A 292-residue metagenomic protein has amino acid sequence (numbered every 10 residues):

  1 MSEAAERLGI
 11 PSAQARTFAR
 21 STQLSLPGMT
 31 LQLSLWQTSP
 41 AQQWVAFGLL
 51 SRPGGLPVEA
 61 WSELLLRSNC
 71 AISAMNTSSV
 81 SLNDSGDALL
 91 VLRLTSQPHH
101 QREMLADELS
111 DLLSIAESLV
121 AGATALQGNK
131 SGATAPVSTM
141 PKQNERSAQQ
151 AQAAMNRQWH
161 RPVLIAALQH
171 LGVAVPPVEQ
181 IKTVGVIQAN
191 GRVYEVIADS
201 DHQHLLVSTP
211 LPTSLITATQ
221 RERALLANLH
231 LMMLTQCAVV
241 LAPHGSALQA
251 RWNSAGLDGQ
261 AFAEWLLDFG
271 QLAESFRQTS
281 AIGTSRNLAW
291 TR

Functional and structural regions predicted by a protein language model:
M1-P57, E274, G283-R292: Hydrophobic, helix-prone linear segments
M1-Q32, C70-A88, H99-R102, E117-Y194 (+1 more regions): Charge-rich, low-complexity N-terminal segments
T22, Q42-Q43, A88, T183-G185 (+2 more regions): Hydrophobic residues embedded in beta-strands of well-ordered beta-sheets
T38, R192-Q203: Central antiparallel beta-sheet cores of small beta-barrel/beta-sandwich binding domains
F47-D87, H204-R251: Short, internal acidic amphipathic alpha-helical interface segments that mediate docking to partner proteins
L56-S62, M104, E108-D111, I115 (+4 more regions): Short amphipathic alpha-helical segments
T77-S110, E117-S131, L234-R292: Well-ordered alpha/beta subsegment
